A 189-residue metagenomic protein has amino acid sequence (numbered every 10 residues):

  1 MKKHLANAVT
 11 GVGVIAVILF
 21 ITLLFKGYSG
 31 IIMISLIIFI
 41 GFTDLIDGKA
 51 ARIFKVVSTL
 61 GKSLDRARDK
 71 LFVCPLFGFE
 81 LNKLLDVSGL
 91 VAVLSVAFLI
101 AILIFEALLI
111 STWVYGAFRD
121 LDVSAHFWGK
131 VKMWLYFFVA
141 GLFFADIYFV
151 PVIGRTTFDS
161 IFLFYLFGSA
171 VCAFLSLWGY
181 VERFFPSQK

Functional and structural regions predicted by a protein language model:
M1, I53-V56, L60, D120-V123: Residue-level signature of the cytosolic catalytic core of signaling kinases
K2-N7, V17, I32-G41, L94 (+2 more regions): C-terminal membrane-associated helical module and adjoining short loops/tails
A8-S63, L76-L81, L90-I104, T156-F174: Membrane-embedded alpha-helical segments that form the functional core of polytopic membrane enzymes, especially those
T10-V17, R66-E80, I102-I110, K132-F144: Core segments of transmembrane alpha-helices that mediate helix-helix packing or line hydrophobic substrate/ligand
